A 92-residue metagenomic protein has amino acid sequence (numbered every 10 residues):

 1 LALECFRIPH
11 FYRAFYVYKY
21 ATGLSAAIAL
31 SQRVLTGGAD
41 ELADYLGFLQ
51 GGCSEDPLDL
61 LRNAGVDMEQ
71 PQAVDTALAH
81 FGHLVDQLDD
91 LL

Functional and structural regions predicted by a protein language model:
L1-L92: C-terminal, non-catalytic "cap/extension" segments appended to globular domains
